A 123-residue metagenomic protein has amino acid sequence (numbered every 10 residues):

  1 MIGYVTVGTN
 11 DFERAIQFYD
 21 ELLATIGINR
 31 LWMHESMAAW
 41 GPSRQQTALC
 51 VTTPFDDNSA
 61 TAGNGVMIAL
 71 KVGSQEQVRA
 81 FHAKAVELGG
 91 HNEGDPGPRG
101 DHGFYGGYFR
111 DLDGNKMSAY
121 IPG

Functional and structural regions predicted by a protein language model:
M1, T61-N64, D101: Short glycine-enriched loop/turn motifs at secondary-structure junctions
M1-I16, I68, G123: N-terminal beta-strand motif that seeds the catalytic metal site of vicinal oxygen chelate
Y4-T6, C50, M67, Y108 (+1 more regions): Conserved beta-strand segments that form the floor/walls of ligand-binding pockets within enzyme and binding domains
V7-L49: Core segments of cupin and vicinal oxygen chelate
G8, G63-G65, G94: Glycine-centered small-residue hotspots that permit tight backbone geometry or close packing
R14-Q17, E21-A24, E76-E87: Replace "anionic and nucleotidyl ligands
G41-A80: Long, continuous compositionally biased terminal/linker segments
H82, V86-G123: Vicinal oxygen chelate
